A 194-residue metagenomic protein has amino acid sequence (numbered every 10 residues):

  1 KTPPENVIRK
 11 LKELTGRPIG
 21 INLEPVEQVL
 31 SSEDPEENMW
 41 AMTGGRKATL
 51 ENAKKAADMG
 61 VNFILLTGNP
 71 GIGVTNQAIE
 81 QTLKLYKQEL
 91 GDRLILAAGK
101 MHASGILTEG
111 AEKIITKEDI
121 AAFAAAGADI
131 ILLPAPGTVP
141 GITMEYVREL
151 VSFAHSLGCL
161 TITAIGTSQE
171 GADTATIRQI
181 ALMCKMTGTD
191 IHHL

Functional and structural regions predicted by a protein language model:
K1-M183, I191: Conserved mixed alpha/beta catalytic, RNA-binding, or beta-rich assembly cores of soluble enzyme, regulatory
T187: Histidine/acidic residue-rich metal-binding segments in metalloenzymes
L194: Short acidic/histidine-rich active-site segments
